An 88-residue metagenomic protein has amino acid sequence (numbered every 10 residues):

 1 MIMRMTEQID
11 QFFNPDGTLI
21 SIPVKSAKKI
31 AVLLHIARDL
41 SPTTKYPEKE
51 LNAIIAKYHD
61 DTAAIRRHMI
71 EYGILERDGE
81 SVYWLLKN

Functional and structural regions predicted by a protein language model:
M1-M3: Short, Lys/Arg-enriched N-terminal segments with co-localized hydrophobic residues within the first ~10-30 amino acids
T6-L40: Short alpha-helical segments that sit at the start of domains
P42-I55: Short acidic, hydrophobic short linear motifs in intrinsically disordered regions
K49, H68-I70: Short, charged early-sequence alpha-helical segments and their helix-coil boundaries
A56-K57, I74: Amphipathic alpha-helical interaction elements
Y58-H68: Short amphipathic alpha-helical interaction segments
E71-Y83: A short, conserved structural fragment
